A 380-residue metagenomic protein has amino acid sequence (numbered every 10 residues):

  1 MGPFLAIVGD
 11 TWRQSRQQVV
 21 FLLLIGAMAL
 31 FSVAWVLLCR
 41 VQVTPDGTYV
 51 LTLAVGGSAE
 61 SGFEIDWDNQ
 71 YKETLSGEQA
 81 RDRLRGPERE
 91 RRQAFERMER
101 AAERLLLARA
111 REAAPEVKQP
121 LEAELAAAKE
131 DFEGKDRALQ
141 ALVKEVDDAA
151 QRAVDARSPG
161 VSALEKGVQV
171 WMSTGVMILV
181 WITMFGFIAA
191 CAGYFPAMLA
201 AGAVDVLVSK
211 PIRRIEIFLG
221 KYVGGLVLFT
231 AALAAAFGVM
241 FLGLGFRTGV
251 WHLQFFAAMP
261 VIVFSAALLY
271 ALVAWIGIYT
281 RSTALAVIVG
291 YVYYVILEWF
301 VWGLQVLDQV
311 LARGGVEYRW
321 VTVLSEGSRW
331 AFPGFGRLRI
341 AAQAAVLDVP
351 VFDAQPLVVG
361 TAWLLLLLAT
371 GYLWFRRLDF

Functional and structural regions predicted by a protein language model:
M1-A6: Short, membrane-interfacial amphipathic segments enriched in basic
I7-T11: Amphipathic alpha-helical interaction/coupling elements
W12-A27: Membrane-interface helix starts
G26, L30-G47, A54-F63, D68 (+8 more regions): Secretory targeting signals
C39-E64, D68-E116, A123, K129-E130 (+4 more regions): Terminal transmembrane helical anchor/hairpin motif
A203-L207: Short cytoplasmic-facing helical segments at TM-TM junctions of multi-pass membrane proteins
R376-F380: Short cytosolic juxtamembrane segments of multi-pass membrane proteins
